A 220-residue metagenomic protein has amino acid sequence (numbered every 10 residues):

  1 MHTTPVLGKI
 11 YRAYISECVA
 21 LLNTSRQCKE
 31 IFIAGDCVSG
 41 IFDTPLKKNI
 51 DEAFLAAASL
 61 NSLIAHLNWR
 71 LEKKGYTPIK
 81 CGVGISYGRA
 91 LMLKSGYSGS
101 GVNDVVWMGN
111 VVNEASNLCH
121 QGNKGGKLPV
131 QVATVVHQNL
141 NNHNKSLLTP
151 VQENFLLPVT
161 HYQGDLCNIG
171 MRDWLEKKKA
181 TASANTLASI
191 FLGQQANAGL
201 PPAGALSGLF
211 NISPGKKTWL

Functional and structural regions predicted by a protein language model:
M1-T4, F42-T44: Active-site loop/short helix in cyclic nucleotide turnover domains
H2-I10, E30, E52: Conserved catalytic/dimerization core of cyclic nucleotide/dinucleotide signaling enzymes
P5-S25, S59-L60: Active-site-proximal alpha-helical element of nucleotidyl cyclase-like catalytic domains and analogous helices
Y11, I15, A53, A57 (+1 more regions): Amphipathic alpha-helical segments in well-structured domains
A20, E52, A58, S62-L63 (+6 more regions): Acidic, metal/cofactor-coordinating or nucleic-acid-engaging core segments within structured domains
S25-K48, W69-W107: Catalytic core of nucleotidyl cyclases, primarily class III adenylyl/guanylyl cyclases
T77-P158: Active-site/pore-lining binding-face segments in mid-to-C-terminal subdomains
K124-L220: Intrinsically disordered, glycine/charged-rich C-terminal tails and inter-domain linkers that flank nucleotidyl cyclase
